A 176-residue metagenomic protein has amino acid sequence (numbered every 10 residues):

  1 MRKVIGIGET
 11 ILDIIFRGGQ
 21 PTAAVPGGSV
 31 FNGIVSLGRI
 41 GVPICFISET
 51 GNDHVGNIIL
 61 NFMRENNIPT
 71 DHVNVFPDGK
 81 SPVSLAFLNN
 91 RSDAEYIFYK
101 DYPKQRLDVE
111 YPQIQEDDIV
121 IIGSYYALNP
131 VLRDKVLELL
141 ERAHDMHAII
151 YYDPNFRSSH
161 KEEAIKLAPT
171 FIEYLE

Functional and structural regions predicted by a protein language model:
M1-R17: Positively charged, low-complexity intrinsically disordered leader regions
R2-I5, F62-R64, T70, S92-E176: Ribokinase/PfkB-type carbohydrate-kinase core domain
K3, R17-S84, L88-D93, K100-Q105: Substrate-binding N-lobe of the ribokinase-like
G8, S48-T50, P154: Short beta-strand/turn micro-motifs composed of small residues that flank or help shape donor/cofactor-binding pockets
E9, D13, N32, D153: Acidic active-site catalytic centers that drive phospho-/nucleotidyl reactions and related ester hydrolyses
T10, G79, Y126: Flexible, active-site-proximal loop/turn residues at the rims of small-molecule/cofactor binding pockets and catalytic
L12, F16, N52, F156-S158: Short, glycine/acidic-enriched loop or turn micro-motifs at the edges of active sites
I15-G19, I121-I122: A short, mixed-charge helix-start or loop-turn motif at secondary-structure junctions
